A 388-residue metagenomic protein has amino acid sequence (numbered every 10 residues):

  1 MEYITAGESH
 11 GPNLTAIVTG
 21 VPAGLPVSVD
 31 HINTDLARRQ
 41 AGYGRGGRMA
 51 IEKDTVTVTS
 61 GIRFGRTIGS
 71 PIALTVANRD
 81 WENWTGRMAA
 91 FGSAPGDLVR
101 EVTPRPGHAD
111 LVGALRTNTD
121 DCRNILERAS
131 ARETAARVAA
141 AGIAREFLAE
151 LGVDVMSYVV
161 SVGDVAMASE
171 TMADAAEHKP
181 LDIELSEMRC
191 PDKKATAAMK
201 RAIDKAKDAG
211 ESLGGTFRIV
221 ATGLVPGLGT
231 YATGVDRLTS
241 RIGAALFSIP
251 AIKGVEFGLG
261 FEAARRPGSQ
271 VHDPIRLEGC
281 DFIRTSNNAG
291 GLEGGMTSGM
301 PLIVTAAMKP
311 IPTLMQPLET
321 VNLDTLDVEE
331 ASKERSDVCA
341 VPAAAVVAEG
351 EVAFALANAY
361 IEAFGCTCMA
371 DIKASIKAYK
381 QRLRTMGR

Functional and structural regions predicted by a protein language model:
M1-R388: Generic N-terminal targeting/processing segments that precede catalytic cores or assembly contacts
